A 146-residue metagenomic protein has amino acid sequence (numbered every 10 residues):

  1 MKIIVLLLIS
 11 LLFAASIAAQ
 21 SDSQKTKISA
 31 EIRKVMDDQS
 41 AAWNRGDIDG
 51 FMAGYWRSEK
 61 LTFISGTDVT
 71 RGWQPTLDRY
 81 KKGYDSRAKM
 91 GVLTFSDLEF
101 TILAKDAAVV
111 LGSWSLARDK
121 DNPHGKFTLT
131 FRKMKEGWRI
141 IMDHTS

Functional and structural regions predicted by a protein language model:
K2-I9: Sec-dependent N-terminal signal peptides
I4, S16-G54, P75: Short, low-complexity N-terminal intrinsically disordered segments enriched in polar/charged residues
I48-L103, S115-N122: A solvent-exposed, acidic/Ser-Thr-rich amphipathic alpha-helical stretch
F95-D97, L111, I140: Hydrophobic residues on conserved beta-strands that form the core of alpha/beta folds
D106-V110: Short, hydrophobic/aromatic-rich segments at coil-to-beta transitions
L111-S115, T130-R132: Residue-level recognition of well-ordered beta-strand positions that form the cores of beta-sheet-rich folds across
H124-S146: Short beta-strand edge/turn micro-motifs at domain boundaries
